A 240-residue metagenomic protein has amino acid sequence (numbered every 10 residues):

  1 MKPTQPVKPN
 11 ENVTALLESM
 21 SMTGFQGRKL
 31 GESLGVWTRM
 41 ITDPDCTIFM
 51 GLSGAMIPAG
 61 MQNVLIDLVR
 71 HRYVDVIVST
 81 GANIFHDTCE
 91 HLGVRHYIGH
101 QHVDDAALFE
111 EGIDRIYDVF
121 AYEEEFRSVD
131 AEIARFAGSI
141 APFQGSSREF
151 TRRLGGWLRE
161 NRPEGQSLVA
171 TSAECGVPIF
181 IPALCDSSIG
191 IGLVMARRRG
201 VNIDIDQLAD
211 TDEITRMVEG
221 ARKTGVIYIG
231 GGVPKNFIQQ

Functional and structural regions predicted by a protein language model:
M1-L52, I57-Q240: Conserved catalytic alpha/beta core of Sir2/sirtuin-type deacylases, generalized to analogous enzyme cores that bind
